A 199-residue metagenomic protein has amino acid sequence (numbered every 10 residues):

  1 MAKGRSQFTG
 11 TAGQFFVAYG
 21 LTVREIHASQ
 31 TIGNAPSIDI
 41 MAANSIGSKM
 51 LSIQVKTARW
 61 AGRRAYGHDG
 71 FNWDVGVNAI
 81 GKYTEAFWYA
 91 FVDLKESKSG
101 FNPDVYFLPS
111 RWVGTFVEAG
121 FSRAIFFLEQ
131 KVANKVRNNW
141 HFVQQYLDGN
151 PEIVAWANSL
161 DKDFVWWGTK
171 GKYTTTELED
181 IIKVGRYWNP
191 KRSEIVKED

Functional and structural regions predicted by a protein language model:
M1-P36, M41-D199: Mixed-charge (Asp/Glu-Lys/Arg
